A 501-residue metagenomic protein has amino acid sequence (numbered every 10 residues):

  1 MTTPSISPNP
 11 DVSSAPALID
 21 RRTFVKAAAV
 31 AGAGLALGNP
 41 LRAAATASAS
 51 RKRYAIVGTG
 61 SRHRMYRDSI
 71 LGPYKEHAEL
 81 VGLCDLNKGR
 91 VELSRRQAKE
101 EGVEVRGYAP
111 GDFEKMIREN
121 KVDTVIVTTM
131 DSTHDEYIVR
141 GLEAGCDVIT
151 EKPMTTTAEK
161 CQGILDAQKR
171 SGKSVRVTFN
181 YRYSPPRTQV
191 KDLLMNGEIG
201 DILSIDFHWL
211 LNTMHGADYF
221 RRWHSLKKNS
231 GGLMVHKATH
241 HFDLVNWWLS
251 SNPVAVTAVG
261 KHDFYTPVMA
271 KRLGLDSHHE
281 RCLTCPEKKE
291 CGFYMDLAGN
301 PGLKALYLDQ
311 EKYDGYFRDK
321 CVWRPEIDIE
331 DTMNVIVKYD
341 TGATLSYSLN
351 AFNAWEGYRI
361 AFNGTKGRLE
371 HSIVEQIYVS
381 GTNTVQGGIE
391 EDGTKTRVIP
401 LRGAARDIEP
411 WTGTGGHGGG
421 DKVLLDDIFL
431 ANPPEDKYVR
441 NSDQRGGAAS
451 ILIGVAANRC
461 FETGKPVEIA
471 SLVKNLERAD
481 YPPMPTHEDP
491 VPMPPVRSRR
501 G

Functional and structural regions predicted by a protein language model:
P10-G32: N-terminal secretory signal peptides and thylakoid transit peptides that target proteins across membranes
K26-S48, I126, D340, E370-E375 (+2 more regions): C-terminal helix-rich "cap/oligomerization" subdomain common to oxidoreductases
A27-G102, I428, R497-G501: N-terminal Rossmann-like dinucleotide-binding module
G58-M65, S171-S174, Y181-K320, I428 (+1 more regions): Predominantly a Rossmann-like dinucleotide-binding segment in NAD(P)-dependent oxidoreductases
S61-R64, K75-A78, K88, Y108-P110 (+12 more regions): Catalytic cores of eukaryotic secretory-pathway lumenal/extracellular enzymes that build and remodel glycoconjugates
V105-V122: A structured beta-alpha segment of the ubiquitous adenosine-cofactor-binding alpha/beta core
E119, D123-T124, M130, D135-R182 (+1 more regions): Beta-strand-loop-alpha-helix segment that lines the small-molecule cofactor/substrate pocket of alpha/beta enzymes
P267-G420: NAD(P)-dinucleotide binding in Rossmann-like oxidoreductases
